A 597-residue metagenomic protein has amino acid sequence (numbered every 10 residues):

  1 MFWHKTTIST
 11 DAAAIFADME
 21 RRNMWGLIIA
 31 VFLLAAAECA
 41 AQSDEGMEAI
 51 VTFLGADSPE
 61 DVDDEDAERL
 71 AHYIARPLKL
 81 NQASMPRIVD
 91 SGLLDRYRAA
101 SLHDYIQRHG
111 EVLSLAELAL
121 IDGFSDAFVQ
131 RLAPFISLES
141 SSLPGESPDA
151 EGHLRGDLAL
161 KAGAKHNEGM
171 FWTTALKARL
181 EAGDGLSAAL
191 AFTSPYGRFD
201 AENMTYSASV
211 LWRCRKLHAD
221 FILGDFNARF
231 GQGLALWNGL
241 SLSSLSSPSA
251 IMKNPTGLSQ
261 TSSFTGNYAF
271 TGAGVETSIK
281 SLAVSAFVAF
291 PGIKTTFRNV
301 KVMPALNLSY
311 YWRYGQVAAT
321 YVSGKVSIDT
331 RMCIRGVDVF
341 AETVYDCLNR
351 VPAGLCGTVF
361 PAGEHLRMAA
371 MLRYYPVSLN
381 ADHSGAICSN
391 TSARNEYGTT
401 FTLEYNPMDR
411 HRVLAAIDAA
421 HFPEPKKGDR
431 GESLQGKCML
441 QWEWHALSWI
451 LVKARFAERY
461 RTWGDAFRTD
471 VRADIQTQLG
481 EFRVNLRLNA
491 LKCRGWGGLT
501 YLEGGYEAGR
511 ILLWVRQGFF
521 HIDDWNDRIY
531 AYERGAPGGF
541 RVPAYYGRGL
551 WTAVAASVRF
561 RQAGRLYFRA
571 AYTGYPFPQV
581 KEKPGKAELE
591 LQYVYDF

Functional and structural regions predicted by a protein language model:
G26-A36: Bacterial N-terminal signal peptides
C39-S43: Boundary at the C-terminal end of the N-terminal hydrophobic targeting segment
D57-A71, A100, A116-E151, F230 (+1 more regions): Alpha-helical interaction/regulatory segments in DNA maintenance proteins
D64-L113, L132-I136: Amphipathic, charged-and-aliphatic alpha-helical interface segments that function as noncatalytic docking
L78, G145-M170, L180-L190, F221 (+2 more regions): Transmembrane beta-strand segments of Gram-negative outer membrane beta-barrel proteins
R96, D126, G152-G156, D184 (+10 more regions): Short coil turns and loop connectors of transmembrane beta-barrels in diderm outer membranes and organellar homologs
F171, L306, V322-F597: Exposed, low-structure sequence patches enriched in small/polar residues
F199-A286, L366-L379, G509-W525: Outer membrane beta-barrel
